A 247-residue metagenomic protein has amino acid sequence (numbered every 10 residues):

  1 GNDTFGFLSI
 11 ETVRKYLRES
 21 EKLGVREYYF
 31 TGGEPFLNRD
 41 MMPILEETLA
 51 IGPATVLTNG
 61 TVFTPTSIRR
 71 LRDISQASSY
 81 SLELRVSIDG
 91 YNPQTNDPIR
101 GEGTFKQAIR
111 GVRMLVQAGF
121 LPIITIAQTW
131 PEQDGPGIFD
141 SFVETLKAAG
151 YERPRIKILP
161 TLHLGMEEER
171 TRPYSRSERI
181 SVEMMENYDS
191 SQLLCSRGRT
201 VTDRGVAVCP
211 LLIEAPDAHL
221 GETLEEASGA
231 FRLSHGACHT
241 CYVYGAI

Functional and structural regions predicted by a protein language model:
G1-N2, Y244: Cys/His-rich metal-chelating microdomains
N2-K15, G33-Q76, L84, I88-R110 (+1 more regions): Canonical radical SAM enzyme core domain
D3-V13, G90-P98, A118-I126, E144-I156 (+2 more regions): Short flexible/disordered coil segments
K15-L23: A short, N-terminal amphipathic alpha-helix
L23-Y29, I51, T55, S78-I88 (+1 more regions): Conserved C-terminal portion of the radical SAM core fold that forms the substrate/S-adenosylmethionine-binding
G32, P160, G245: Residues that line or immediately flank small-molecule/substrate-binding pockets and catalytic motifs
M166-I247: Accessory C-terminal segments flanking Radical SAM cores
